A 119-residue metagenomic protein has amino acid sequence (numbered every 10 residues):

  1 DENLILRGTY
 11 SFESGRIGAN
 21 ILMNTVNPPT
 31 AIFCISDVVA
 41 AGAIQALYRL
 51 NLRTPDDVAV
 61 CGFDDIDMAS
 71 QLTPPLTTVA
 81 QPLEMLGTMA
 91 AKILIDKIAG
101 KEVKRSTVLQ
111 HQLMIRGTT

Functional and structural regions predicted by a protein language model:
D1-E13: Short beta-strand elements in bilobed, periplasmic/extracellular small-molecule ligand-binding domains
G18-T119: Flexible loop/turn connectors
